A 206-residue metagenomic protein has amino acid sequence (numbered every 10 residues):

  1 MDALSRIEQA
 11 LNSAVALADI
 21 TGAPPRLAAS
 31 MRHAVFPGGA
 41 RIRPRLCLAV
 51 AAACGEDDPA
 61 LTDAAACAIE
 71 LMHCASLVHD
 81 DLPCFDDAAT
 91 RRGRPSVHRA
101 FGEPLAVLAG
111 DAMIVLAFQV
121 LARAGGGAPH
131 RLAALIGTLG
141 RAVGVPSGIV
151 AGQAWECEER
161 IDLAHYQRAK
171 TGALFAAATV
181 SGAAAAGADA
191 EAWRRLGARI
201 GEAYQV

Functional and structural regions predicted by a protein language model:
M1-D19: N-terminal amphipathic/basic leader segments beginning at the initiator methionine
I20-V206: Mg2+-dependent prenyl diphosphate-binding active-site environment of isoprenoid biosynthetic enzymes
